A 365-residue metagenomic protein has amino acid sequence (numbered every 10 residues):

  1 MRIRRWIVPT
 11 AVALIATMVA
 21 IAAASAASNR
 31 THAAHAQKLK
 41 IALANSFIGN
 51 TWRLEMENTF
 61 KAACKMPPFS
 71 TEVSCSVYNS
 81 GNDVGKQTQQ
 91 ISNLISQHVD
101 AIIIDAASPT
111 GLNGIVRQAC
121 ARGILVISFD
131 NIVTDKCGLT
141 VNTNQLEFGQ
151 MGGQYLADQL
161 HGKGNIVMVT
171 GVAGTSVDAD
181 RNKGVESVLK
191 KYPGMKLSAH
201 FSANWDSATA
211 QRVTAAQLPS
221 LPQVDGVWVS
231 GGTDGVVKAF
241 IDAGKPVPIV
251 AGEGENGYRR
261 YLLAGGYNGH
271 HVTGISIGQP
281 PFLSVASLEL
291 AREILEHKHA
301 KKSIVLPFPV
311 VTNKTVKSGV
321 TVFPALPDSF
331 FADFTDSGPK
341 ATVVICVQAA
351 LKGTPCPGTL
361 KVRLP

Functional and structural regions predicted by a protein language model:
R2-W6, A26-P365: A residue-level marker of the well-folded mature domains of exported/periplasmic proteins
T10-A20: Bacterial N-terminal signal peptides
I21-S25: Hydrophobic single-pass membrane-targeting/anchoring helices
